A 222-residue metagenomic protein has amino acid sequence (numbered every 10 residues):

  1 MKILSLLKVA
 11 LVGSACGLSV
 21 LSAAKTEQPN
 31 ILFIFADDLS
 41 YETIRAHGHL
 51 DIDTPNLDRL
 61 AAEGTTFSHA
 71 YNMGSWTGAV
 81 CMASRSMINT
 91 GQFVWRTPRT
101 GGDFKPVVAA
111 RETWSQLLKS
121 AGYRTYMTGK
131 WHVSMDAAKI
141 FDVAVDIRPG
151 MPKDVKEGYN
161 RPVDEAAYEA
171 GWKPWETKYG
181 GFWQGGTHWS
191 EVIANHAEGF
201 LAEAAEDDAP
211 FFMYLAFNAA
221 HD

Functional and structural regions predicted by a protein language model:
K2-L7, S14-D222: Formylglycine-dependent sulfatase
